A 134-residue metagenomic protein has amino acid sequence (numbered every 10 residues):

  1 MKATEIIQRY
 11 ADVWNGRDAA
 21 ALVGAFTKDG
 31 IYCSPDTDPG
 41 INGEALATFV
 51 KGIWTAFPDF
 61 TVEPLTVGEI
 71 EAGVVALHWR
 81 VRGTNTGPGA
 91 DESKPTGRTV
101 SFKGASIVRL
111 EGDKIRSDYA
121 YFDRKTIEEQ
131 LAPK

Functional and structural regions predicted by a protein language model:
M1-E5, A132-K134: Basic/polar N-terminal segments that are highly enriched at the extreme N-terminus, encompassing both cleavable
T4, A19-G73, T84: A solvent-exposed, acidic/Ser-Thr-rich amphipathic alpha-helical stretch
I6-G16: Solvent-exposed, amphipathic alpha-helical segments
Y10, L22-V23, G30, L46 (+4 more regions): Hydrophobic pocket/interface hotspot
W14, H78-W79: Tryptophan-centric aromatic hotspots in well-structured domains and transmembrane helices
V74-A76, S101-E129: Short beta-strand edge/turn micro-motifs at domain boundaries
R80-G112: Exposed beta-sheet edge and beta->alpha loop/turn motif
G87-G89, I127-A132: A short, polar/proline- and glycine-enriched secondary-structure boundary/capping micro-motif
